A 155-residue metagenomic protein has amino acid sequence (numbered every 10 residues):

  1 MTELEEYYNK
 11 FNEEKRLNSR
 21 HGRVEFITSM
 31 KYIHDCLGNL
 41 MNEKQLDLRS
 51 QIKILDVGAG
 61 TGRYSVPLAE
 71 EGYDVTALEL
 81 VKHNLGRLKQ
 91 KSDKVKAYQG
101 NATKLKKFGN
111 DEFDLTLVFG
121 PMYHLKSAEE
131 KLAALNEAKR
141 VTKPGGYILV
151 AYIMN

Functional and structural regions predicted by a protein language model:
M1-K44, R63: Conserved class I S-adenosyl-L-methionine
Q51-G58: Conserved class I S-adenosyl-L-methionine
K53, D74, K96, E112-D114: Structural signature of beta-strand start/N-cap positions in the alpha/beta core of ABC transporter nucleotide-binding
G62-K104: Class I SAM-dependent methyltransferase SAM/SAH-binding core
K106-T116: A short acidic, Gly/Pro-enriched loop at the edge of an enzyme's catalytic core that lines a small-molecule cofactor
L115-E129: A short SAM/SAH-binding and catalytic strip from SAM-dependent methyltransferases
L132-P144: A short glycine-rich, Lys/Arg-flanked "PGG" loop and its adjoining helix->strand segment in the class I
G145-Y152: Conserved beta-strand signature within the Rossmann-like core of class I S-adenosyl-L-methionine
